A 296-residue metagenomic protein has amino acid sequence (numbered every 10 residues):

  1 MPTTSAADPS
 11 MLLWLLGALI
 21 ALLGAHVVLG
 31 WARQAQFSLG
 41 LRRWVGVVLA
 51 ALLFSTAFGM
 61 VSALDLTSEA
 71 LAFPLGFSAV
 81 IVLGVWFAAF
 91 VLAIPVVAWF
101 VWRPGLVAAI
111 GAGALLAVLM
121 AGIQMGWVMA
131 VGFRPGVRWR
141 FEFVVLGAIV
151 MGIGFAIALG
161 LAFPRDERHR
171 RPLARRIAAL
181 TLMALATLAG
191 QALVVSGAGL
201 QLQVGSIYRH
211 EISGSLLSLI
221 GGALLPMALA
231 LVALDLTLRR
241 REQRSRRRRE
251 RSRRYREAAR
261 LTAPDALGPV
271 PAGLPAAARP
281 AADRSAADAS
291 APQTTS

Functional and structural regions predicted by a protein language model:
M1-S296: Peripheral, non-catalytic segments of secretory and membrane proteins
